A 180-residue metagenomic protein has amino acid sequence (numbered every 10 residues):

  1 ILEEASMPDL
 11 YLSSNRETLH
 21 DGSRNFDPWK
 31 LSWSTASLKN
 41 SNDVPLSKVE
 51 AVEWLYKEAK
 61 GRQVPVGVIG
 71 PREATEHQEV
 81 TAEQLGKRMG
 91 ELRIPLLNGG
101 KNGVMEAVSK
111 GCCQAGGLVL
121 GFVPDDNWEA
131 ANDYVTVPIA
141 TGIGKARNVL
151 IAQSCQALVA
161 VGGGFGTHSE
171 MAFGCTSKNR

Functional and structural regions predicted by a protein language model:
L2-Y11, T18-L118: Glycine-rich beta-alpha loop segments
V80, G99-S177: Acidic/glycine-enriched connector segments
R180: Acidic, Mg2+-coordinating phosphoryl-transfer loop and its flanking beta/alpha structural elements, shared across
